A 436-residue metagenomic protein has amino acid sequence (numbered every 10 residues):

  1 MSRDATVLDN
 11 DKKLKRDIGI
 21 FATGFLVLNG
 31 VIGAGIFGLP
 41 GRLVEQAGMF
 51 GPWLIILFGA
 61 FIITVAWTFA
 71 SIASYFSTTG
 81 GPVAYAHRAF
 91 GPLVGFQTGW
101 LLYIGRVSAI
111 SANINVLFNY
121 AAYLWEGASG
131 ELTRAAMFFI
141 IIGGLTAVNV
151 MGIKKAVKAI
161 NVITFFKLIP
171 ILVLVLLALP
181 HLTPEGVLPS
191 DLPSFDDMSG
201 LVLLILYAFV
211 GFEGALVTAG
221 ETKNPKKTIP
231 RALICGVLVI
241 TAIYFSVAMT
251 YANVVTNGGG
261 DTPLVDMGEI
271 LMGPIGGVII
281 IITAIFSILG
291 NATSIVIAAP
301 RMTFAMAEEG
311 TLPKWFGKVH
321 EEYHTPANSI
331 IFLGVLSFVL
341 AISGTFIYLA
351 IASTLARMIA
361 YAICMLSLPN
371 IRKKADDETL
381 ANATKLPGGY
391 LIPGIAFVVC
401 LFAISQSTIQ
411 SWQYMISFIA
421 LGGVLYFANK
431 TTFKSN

Functional and structural regions predicted by a protein language model:
M1-G41, E45-F50, I62-I63, W67 (+5 more regions): Membrane-interface "cap" regions at the ends of multi-pass membrane proteins
S2-N10, H87, L93, I114-M137 (+5 more regions): Helix-loop-helix connectors at the membrane interface of multi-pass transporters/channels
V7-L14, P52, I56, E126-A136 (+2 more regions): Helix-loop-helix junctions that connect adjacent transmembrane segments in multi-pass membrane transporters
R42-Q46, L54, T64-I142, T146-V150 (+3 more regions): Hydrophobic transmembrane alpha-helices that form the core helical bundles of multi-pass secondary transporters
A84-Y85, G91, A122-G127, V202 (+3 more regions): TM-loop-TM module centered on a large, flexible mid-protein loop between adjacent transmembrane helices in multi-pass
W100, Y120, L124, G143-A147 (+6 more regions): Alpha-helical transmembrane segments of multipass membrane proteins
F118, L132-H181, L192-S194, L233-L238 (+3 more regions): Membrane-interface loop-to-helix entry segments
L192, W315-H324, Y361-W412, T432-N436: C-terminal membrane-solvent junction of multi-pass transporters and transport-like membrane proteins
